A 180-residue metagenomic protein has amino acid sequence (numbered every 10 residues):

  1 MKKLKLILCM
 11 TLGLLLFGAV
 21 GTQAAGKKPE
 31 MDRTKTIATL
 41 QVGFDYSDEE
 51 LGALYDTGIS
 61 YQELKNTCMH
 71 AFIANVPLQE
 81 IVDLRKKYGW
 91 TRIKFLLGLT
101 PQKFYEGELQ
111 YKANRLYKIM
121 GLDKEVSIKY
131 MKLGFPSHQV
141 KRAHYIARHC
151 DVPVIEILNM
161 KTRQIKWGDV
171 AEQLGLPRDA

Functional and structural regions predicted by a protein language model:
M1-L8: Bacterial N-terminal signal peptides that target proteins for export
C9-G18: Bacterial N-terminal signal peptides
A24-A180: General marker for long, soluble alpha-helical cores
